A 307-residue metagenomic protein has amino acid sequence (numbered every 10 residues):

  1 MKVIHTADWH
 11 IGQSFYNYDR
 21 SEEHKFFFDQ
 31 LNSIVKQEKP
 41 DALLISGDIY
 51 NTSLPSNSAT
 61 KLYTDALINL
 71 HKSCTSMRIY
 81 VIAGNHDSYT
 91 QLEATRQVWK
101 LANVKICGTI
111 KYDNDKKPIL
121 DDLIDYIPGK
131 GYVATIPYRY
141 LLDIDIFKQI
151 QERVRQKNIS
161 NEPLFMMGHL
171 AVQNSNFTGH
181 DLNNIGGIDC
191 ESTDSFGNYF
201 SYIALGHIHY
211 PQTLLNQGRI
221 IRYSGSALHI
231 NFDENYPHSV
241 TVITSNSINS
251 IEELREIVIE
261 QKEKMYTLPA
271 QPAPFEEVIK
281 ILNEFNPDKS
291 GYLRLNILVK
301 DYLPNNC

Functional and structural regions predicted by a protein language model:
M1-I45, I49-C307: Extended recognition/assembly regions associated with phosphoester-bond processing machinery
